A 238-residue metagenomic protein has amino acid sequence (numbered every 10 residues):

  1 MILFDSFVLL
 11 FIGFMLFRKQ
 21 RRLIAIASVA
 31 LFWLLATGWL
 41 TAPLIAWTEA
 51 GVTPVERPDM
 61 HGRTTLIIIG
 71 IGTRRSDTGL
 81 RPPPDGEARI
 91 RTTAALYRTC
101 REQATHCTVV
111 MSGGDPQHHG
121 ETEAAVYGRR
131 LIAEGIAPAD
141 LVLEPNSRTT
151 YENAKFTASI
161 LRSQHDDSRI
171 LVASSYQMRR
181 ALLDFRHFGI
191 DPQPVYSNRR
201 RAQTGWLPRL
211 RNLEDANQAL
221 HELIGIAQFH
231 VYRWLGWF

Functional and structural regions predicted by a protein language model:
M1-F17: Membrane-embedded alpha-helical segments of integral membrane proteins
S6-L10, L40-P43, W47-T48, A216-F238: A transmembrane-helix-recognition feature enriched in membrane-embedded lipid enzymes and envelope glyco-/phospholipid
G13, A30, P54-E56: Short secondary-structure capping/turn segments at boundaries of alpha-helices and beta-strands
L16-I24: Membrane-interface helix-boundary motifs at transmembrane edges
R18-K19, A50, T99, S163 (+2 more regions): A structural signal for alpha-helix termini and helix-coil/disorder junctions
Q20-R21, A88, A227: Short, intrinsically disordered low-complexity segments
L23-G38: Hydrophobic membrane-insertion alpha-helices, especially the h-region of bacterial N-terminal signal peptides
T37-L213: A structural signal for short, hydrophobic/glycine-enriched beta-strand patches
